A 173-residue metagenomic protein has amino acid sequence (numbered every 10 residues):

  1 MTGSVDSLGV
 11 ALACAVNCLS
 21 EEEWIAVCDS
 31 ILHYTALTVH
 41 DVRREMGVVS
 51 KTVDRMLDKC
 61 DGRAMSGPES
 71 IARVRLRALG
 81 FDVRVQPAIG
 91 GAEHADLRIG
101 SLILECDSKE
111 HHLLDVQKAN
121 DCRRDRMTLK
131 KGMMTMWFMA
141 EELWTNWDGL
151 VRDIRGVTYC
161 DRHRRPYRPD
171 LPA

Functional and structural regions predicted by a protein language model:
M1-V39: Hydrophobic alpha-helical segments and helix pairs
L32-A173: Surface segments flanking catalytic/ligand-binding clefts of nucleic-acid enzymes
